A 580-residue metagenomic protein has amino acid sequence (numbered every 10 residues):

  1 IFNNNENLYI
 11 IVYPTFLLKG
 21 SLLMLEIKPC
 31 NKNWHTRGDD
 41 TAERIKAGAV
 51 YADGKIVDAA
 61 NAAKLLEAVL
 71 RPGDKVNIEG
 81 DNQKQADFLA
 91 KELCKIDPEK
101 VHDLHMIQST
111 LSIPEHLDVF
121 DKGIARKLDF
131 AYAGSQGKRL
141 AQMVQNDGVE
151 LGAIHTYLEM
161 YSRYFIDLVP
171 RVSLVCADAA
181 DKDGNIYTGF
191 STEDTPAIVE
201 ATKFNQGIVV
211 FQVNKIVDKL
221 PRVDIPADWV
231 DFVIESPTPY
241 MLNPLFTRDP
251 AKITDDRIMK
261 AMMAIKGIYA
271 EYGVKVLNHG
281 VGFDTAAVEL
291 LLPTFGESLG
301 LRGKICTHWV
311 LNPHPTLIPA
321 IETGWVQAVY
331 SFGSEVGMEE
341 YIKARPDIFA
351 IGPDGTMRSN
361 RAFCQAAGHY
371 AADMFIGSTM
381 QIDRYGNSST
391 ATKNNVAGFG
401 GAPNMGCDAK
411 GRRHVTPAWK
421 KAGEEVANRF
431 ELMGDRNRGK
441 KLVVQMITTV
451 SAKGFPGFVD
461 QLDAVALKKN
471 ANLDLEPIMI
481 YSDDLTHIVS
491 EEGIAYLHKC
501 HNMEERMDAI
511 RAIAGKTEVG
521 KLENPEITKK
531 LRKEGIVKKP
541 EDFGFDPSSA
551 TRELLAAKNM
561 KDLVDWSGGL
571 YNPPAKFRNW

Functional and structural regions predicted by a protein language model:
I1-L23: Short, Lys/Arg-enriched N-terminal segments with co-localized hydrophobic residues within the first ~10-30 amino acids
G20-W580: Conserved alpha/beta enzyme-core scaffold
